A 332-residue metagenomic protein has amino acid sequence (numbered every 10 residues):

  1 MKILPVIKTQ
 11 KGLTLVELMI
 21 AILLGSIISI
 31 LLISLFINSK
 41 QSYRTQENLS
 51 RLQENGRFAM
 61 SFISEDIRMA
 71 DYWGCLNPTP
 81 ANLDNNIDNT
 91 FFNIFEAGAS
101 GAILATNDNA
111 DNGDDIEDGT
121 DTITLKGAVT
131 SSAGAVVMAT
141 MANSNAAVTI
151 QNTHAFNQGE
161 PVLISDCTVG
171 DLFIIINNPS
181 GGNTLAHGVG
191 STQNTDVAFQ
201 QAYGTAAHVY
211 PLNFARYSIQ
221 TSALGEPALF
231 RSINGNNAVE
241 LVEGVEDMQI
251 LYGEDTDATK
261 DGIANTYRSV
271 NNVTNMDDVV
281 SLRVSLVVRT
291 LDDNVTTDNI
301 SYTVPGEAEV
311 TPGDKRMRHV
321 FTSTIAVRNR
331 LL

Functional and structural regions predicted by a protein language model:
K2-V16, I20-S64, R68-A70: Aliphatic-rich helix starts adjacent to a transmembrane/signal segment
L15-E17, G25-S29, D84, V287-R289 (+1 more regions): Generic detector of short, locally flexible boundary/turn motifs and exposed helical patches
E17, E47, Q53-G56, A99 (+4 more regions): Solvent-exposed, flexible loop/coil residues
S61-D277, S285, D293-M317: N-terminal pilin/flagellin-like segments and related low-complexity appendage regions
S285-L291, R328-R330: Short, loop-centered acidic/histidine patches that primarily coordinate divalent metals
P312-L332: Low-complexity, S/T/G/P-rich flexible repeat/linker segments used as non-globular hinges and stalks within
